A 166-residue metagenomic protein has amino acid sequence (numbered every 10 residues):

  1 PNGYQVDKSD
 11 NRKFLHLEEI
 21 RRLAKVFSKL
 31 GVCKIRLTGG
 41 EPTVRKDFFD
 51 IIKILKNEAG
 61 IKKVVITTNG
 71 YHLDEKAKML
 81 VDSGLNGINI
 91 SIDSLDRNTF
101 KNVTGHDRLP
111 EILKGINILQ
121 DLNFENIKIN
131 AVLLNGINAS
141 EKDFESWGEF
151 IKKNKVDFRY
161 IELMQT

Functional and structural regions predicted by a protein language model:
P1-L15: Canonical Radical SAM [4Fe-4S] cluster-binding loop centered on the CxxxCxxC motif and its immediate flanking residues
N2-V6, N86, H106, K153: A short linear boundary/processing microfeature
Y4-K8, L95-R97, Q165-T166: A short, flexible beta-alpha/helix-coil linker loop
F14-R36, R45-E149: Radical SAM/AdoMet-radical enzyme domain recognition
E41: Conserved G/P- and acidic residue-centered "switch" motifs that form tight phosphate/ATP-binding loops in soluble
N135-N138, R159-T166: Flexible glycine/acidic-rich beta-alpha junction loops that bind and position SAM and/or redox cofactors in anaerobic
S146-Y160: ATP/pyrophosphate-binding catalytic subdomain of soluble kinases
